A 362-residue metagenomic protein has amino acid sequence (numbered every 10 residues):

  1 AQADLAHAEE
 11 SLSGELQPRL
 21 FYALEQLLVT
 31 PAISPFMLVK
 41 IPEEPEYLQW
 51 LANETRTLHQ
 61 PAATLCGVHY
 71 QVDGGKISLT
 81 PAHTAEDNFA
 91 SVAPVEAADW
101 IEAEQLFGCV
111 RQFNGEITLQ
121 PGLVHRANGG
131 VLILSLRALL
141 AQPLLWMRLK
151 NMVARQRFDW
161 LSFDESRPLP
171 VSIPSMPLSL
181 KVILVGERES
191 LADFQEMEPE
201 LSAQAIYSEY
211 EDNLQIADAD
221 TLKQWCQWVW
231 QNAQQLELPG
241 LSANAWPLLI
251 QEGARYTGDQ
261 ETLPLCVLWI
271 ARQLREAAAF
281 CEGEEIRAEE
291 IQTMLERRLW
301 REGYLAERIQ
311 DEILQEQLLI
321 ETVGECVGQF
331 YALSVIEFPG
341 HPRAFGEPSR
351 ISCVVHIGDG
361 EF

Functional and structural regions predicted by a protein language model:
A1-L201, I206-D218, C226-A243, P247-E289 (+1 more regions): Conserved ASCE/P-loop NTPase catalytic core
